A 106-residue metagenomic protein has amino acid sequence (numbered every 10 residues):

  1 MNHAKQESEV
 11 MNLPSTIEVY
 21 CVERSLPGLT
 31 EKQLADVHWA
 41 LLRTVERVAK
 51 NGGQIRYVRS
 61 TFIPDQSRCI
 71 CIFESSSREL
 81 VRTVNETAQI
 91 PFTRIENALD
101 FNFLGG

Functional and structural regions predicted by a protein language model:
M1-K50, T83, F101-G106: Short S/T/G/P-rich N-terminal loop/turn motif that feeds into the first structured element of a domain
E18, G53, P91: Residue-level signal for beta-strand positions within conserved beta-sheet cores that form or flank
Y20-R24, V58-N85: Short, well-ordered beta-strand segments in beta-rich or mixed alpha/beta enzyme and ligand-binding folds
L29-K32, V58, D65, T93 (+2 more regions): Surface-exposed loop/turn and secondary-structure junction residues enriched for glycine/proline
V45-R68, E96: Short, glycine- and small/hydrophobic-rich beta-strand elements in well-ordered beta-sheets
E74-N102, G106: An amphipathic, aromatic/His-enriched active-site/gating alpha helix that lines ligand/cofactor pockets
